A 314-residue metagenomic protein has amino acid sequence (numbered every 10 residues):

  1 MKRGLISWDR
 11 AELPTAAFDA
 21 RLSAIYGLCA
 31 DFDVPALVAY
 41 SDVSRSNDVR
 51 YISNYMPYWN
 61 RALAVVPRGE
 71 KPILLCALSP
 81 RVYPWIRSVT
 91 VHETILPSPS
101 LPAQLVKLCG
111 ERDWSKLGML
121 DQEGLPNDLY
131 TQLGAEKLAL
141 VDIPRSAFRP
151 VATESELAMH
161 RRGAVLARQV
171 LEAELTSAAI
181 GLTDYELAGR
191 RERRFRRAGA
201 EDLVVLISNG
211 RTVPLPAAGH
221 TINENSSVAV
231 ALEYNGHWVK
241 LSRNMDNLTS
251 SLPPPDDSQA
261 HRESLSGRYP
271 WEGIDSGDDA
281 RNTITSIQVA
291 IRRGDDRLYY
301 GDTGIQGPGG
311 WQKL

Functional and structural regions predicted by a protein language model:
M1-L314: Active-site neighborhoods and metal-handling regions in enzymes and metal-associated proteins
